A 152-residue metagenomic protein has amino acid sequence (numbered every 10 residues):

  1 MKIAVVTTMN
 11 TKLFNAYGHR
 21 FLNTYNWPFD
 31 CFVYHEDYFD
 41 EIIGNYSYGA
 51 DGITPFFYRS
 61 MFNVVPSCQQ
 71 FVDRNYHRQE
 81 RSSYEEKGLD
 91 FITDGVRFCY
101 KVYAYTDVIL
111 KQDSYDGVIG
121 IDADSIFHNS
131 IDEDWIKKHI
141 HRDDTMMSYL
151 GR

Functional and structural regions predicted by a protein language model:
M1-D90, V96, Y100, L110-Y115: N-terminal anchoring/stem segment of glycosyltransferases
K2, G117, T145-M147: Residue-level preference for the first positions of well-ordered beta-strands
H35, I121-D122, N129: Glycine-rich, histidine-containing beta strand-loop boundary motifs that form or position
Y105: Residue(s) in the substrate-gating loop at a strand-loop-helix junction that position the organic substrate next
V108-L110, D124: Beta-hairpin (beta-strand-turn-beta-strand) motif
D113-D116, S130-D132: Alpha-helix capping and helix-coil boundary motifs
Y115-D124: Short beta-strand-to-loop acidic/aromatic patch adjacent to the donor-nucleotide binding site
S125-R152: Conserved donor-nucleotide/metal-binding helix-loop-beta segment in metal-dependent transferases, i.e., the alpha-helix
